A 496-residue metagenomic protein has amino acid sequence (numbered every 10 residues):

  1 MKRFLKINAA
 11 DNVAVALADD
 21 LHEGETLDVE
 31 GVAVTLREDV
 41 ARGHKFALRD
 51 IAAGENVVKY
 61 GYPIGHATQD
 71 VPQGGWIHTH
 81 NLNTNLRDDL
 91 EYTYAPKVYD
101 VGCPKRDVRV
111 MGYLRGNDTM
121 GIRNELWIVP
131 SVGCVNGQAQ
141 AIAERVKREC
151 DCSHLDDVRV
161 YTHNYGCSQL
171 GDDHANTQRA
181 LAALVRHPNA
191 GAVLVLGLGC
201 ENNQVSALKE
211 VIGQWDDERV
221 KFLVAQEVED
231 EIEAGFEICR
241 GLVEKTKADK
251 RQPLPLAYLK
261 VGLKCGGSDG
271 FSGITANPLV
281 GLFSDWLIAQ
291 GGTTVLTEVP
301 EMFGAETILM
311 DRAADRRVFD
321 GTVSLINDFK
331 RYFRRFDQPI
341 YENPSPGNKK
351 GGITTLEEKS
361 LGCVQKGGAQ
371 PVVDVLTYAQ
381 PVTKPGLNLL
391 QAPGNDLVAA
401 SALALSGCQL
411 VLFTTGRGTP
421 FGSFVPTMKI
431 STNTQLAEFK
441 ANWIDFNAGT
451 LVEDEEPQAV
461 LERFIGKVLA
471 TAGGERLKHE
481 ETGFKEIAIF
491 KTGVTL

Functional and structural regions predicted by a protein language model:
M1-L410, R417-P420, V425-L496: Metallocofactor- and cofactor-centric catalytic cores in central/energy metabolism, strongly enriched
